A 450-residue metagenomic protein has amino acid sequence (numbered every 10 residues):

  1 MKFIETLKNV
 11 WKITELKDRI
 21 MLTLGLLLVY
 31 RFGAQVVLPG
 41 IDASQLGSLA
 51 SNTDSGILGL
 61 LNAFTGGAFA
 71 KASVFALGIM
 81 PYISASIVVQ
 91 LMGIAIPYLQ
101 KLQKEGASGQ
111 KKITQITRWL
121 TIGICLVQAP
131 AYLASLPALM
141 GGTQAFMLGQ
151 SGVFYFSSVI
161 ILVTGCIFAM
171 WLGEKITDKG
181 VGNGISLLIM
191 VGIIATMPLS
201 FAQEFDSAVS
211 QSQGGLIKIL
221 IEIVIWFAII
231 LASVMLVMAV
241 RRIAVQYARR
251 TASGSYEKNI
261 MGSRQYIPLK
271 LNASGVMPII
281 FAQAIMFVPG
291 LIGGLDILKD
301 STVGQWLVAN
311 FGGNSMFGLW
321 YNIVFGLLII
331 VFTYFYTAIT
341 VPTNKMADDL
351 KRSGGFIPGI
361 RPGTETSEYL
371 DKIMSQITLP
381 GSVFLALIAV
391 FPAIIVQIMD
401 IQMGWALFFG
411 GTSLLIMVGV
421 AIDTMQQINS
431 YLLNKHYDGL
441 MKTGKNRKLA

Functional and structural regions predicted by a protein language model:
M1-Q103, S108-A450: N-terminal cationic and glycine-rich segments that engage phosphates or anionic surfaces
